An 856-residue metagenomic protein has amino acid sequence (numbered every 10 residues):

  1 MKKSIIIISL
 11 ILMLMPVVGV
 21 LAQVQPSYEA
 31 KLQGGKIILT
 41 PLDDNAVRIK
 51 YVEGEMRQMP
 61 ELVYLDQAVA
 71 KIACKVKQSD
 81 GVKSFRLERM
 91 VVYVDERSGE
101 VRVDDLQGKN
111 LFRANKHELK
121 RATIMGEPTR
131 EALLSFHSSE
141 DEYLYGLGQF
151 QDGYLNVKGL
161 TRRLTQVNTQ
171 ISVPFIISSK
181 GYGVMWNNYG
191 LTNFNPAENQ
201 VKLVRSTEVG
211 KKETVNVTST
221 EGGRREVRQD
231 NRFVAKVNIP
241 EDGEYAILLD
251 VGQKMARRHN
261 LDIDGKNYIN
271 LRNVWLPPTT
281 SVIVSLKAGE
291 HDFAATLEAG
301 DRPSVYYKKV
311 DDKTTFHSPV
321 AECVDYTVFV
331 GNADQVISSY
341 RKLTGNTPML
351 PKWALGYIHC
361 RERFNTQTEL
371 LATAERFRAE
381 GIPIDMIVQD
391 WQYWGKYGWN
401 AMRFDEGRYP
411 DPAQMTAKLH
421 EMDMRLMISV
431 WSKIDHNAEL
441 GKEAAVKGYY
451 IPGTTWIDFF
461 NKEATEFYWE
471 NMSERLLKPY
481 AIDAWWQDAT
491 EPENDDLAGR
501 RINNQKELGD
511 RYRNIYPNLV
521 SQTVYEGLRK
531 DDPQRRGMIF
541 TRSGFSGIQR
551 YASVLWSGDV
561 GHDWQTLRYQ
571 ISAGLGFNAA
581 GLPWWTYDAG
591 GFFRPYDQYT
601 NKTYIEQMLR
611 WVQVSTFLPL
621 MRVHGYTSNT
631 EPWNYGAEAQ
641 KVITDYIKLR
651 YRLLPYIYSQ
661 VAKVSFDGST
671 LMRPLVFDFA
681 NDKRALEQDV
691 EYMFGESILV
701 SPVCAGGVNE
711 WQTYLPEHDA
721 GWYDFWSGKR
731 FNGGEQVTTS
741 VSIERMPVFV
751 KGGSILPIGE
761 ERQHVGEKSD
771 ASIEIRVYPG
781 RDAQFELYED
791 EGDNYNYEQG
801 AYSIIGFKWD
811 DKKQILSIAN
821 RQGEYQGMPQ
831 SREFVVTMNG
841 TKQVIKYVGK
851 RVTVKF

Functional and structural regions predicted by a protein language model:
M1-Q25: Bacterial Sec-dependent N-terminal signal peptides
V18-L286, A299-K342, K352-W353, C360-E362 (+9 more regions): N-terminal accessory segment at the very beginning of proteins
L32, N168-T169, P240, K254 (+30 more regions): Active-site-proximal structural scaffolding
R113, T280, R302-P303, E380-I643 (+2 more regions): Aromatic- and carboxylate-enriched substrate-binding clefts and catalytic-loop regions of carbohydrate-active enzymes
G289-H291: Exposed beta-strand face motif in extracellular beta-rich ectodomains
A294-T296: Extracellular recognition modules
N346-C360, G448-W456: N-terminal small/glycine-rich loop or linker at the start of catalytic domains across soluble metabolic enzymes
E526-G527, Q534-G537, G544-W556, F577-Y587 (+3 more regions): Catalytic core of carbohydrate-active enzymes
